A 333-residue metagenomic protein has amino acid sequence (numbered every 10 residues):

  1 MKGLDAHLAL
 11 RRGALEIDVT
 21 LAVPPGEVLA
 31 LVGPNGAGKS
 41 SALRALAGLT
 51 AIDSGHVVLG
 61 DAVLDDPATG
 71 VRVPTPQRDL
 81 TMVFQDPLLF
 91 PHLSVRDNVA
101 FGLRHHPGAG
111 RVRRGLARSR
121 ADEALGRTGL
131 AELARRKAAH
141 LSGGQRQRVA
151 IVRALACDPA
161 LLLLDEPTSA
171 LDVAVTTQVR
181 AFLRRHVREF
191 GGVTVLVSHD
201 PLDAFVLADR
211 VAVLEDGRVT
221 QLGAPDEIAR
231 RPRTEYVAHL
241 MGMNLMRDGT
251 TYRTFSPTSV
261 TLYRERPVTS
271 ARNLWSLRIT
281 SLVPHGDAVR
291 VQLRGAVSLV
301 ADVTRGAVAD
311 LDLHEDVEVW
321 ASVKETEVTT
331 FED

Functional and structural regions predicted by a protein language model:
A62-D66, R114-L133, R185: Conserved ABC ATPase "signature" region
L64-T81, H105, R114, I228 (+1 more regions): ABC ATPase NBD coupling module
K137-L141, Q145: Conserved ABC ATPase signature
A156-A160: A short, proline-enriched helix->beta-strand linker immediately N-terminal to the Walker B motif in ABC-type P-loop
L162-E166: Catalytic Walker B motif of ABC-type/P-loop ATPase nucleotide-binding domains
L245-R290, R305-D333: Glycine/charge-rich catalytic "coupling/switch" loops of P-loop NTPases
